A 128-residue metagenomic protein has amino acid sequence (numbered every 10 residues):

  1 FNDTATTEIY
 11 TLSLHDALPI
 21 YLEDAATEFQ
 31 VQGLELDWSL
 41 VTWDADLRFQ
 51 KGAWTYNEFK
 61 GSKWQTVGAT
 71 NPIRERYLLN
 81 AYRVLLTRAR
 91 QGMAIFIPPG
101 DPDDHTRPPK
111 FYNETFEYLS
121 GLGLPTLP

Functional and structural regions predicted by a protein language model:
T4-L18: Short, small-residue-biased leader/transition segments that mark boundaries at the very start of proteins
Y21-P128: C-terminal accessory regions
